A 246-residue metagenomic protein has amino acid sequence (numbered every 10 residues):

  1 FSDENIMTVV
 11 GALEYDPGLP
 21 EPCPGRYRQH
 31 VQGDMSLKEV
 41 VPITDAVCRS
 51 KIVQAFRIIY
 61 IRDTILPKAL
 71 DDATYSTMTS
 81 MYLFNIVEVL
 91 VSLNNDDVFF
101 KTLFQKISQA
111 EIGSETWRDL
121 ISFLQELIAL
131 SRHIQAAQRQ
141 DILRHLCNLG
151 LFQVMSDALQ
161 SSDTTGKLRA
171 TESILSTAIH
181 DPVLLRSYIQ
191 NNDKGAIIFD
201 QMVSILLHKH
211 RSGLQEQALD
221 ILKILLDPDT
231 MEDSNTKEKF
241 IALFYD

Functional and structural regions predicted by a protein language model:
F1-D141, F152-D157, L168, V183-D246: Alpha-helical repeat/alpha-solenoid scaffolds of the HEAT/ARM/MIF4G superfamily and closely related elongated all-alpha
S161: Residue-level recognition of the GNAT/N-acetyltransferase active site
